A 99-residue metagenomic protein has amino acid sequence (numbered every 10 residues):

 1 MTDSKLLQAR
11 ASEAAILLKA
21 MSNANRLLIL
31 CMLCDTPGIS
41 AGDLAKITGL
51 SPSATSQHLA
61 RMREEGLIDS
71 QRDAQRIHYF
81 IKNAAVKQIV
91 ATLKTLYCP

Functional and structural regions predicted by a protein language model:
M1-E13, C34-D35, N83-P99: Amphipathic alpha-helical dimerization/coiled-coil segments that flank or bridge DNA-binding/regulatory modules
S12-S51, D73-A84: N-terminal helix-turn-helix DNA-binding core of bacterial DNA-binding proteins
K46, R63-E64: Alpha-helical residues within the helix-turn-helix
S51-P52, R63: Generic secretory/membrane-interface signal
H58: Residues within the DNA-recognition helix of helix-turn-helix
